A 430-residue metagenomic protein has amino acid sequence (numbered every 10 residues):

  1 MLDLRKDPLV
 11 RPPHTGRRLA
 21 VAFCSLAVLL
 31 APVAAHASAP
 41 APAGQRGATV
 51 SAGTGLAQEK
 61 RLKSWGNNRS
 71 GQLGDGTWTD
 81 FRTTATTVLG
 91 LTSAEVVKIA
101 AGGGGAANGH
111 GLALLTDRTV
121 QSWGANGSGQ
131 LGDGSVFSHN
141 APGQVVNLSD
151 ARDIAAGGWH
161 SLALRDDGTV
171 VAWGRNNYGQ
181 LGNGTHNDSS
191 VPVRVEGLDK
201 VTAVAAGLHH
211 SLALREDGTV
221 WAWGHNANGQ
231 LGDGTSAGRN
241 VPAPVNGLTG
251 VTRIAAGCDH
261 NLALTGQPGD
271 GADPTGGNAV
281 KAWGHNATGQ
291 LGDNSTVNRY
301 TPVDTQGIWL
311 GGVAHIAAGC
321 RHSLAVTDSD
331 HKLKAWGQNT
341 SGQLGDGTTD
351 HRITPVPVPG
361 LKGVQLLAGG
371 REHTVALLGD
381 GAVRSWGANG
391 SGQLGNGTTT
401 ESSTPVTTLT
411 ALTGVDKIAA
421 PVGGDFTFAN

Functional and structural regions predicted by a protein language model:
L2-D3, P8, P12-N430: Eukaryote-biased RCC1-like beta-propeller repeat architecture
